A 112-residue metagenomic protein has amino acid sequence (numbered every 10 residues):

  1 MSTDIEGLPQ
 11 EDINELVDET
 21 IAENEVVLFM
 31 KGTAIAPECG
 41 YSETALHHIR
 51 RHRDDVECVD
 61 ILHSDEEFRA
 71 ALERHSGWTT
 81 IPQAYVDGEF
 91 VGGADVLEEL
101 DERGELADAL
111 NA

Functional and structural regions predicted by a protein language model:
M1-I21, A107-A112: Haloarchaeal acidic low-complexity proteome signature biased toward cell-envelope/secretome components but also
L16-D55: Local sequence-structure signature of Cys/Sec-based thiol-disulfide redox active-site neighborhoods
L28-F29, P82-D87: Cytosolic beta-strand hydrophobic patch enriched in CBS
R53-F68: Thiol-based oxidoreductase modules, predominantly thioredoxin-like and allied folds used for disulfide exchange
L72-T80: Thiol/disulfide oxidoreductase modules built on the thioredoxin-like
Y85-A112: Non-catalytic, surface beta->alpha helical segment in thiol-disulfide oxidoreductase systems
